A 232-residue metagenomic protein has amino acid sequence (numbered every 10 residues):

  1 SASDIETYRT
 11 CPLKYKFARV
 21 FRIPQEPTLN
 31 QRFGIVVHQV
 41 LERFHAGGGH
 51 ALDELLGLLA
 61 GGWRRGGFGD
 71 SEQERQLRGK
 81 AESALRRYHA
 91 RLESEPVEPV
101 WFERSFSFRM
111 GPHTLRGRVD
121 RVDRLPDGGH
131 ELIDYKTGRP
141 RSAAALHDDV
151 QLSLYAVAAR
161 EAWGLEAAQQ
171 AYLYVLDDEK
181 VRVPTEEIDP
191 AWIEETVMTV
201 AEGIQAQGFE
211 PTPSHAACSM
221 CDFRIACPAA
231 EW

Functional and structural regions predicted by a protein language model:
S1-A46: C-terminal, charged and often intrinsically disordered regions of DNA end-processing helicases and nucleases
C11, Y155, C218-C221, C227: Short cysteine clusters
L13, L29, F33, V37 (+5 more regions): Hydrophobic (often cysteine-bearing) scaffold residues that line and stabilize catalytic clefts of nucleotide/cofactor
F17, F21, R224-W232: Iron-sulfur (Fe-S) cluster-binding segments and ferredoxin-like electron-carrier domains, especially [2Fe-2S]
R22-N30, G48-H50, S142, G208-T212: Short, polar/flexible loop-turn hinges at active-site or ligand-entry regions and domain interfaces
Q39-S105, R109-M110: A non-catalytic, helix-rich entry segment at domain boundaries
F106-E195: Mg2+/Mn2+-dependent nuclease catalytic core
D189-D222: Polybasic (Lys/Arg-rich)
